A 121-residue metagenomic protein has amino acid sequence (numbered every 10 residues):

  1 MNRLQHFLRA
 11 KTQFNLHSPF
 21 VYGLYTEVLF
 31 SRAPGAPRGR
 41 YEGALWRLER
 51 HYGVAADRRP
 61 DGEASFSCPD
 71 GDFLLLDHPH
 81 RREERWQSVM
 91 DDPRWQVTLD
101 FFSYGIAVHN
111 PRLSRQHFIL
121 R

Functional and structural regions predicted by a protein language model:
M1-F73, P79-R121: A short alpha-helical cap/connector motif
